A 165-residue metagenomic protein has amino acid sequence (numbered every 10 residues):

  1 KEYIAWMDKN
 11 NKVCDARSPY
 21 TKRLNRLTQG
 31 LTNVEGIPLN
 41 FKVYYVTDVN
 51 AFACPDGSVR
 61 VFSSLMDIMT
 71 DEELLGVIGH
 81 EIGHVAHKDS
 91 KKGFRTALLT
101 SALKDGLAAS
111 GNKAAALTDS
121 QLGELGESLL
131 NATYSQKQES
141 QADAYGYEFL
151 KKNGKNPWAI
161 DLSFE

Functional and structural regions predicted by a protein language model:
K1-E165: A Zn2+-metalloprotease active-site environment signal
